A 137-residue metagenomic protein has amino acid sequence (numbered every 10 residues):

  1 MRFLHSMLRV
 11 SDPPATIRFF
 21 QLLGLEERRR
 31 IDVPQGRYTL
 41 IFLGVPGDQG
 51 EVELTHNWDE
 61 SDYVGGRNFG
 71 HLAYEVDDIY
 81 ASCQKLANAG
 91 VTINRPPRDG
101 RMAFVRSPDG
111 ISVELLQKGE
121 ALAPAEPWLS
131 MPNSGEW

Functional and structural regions predicted by a protein language model:
F3-H5, R67-H71: Eukaryotic phosphotyrosine signaling hubs
M7-E51: Core segments of cupin and vicinal oxygen chelate
F19, P46, Y63, F104-S107: A general structural signal for stabilizing positions within well-ordered secondary structure
R30-D32, T39-F42, E51, Y74 (+1 more regions): Vicinal oxygen chelate
P34-Q35, D62-V64: Short glycine/serine/proline-enriched coil/turn segments at secondary-structure junctions
P46-G50, D59-S61, I79-A81: Short, charged/polar surface micro-motifs in flexible loops or helix N-caps
N57-E60, G119-A121: A short, sequence-level motif marking secondary-structure junctions
